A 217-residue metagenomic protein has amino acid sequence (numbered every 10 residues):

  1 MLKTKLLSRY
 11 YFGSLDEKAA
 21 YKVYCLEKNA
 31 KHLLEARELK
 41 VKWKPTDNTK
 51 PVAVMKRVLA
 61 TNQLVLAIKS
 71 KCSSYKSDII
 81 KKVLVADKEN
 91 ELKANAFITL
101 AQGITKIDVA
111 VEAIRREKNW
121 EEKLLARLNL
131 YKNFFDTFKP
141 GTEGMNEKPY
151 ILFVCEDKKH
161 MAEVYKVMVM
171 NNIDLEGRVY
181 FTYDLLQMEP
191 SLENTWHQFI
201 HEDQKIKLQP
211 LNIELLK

Functional and structural regions predicted by a protein language model:
M1-N48: Nuclease-adjacent, charged terminal/linker segments that flank catalytic cores
N48-K217: Electrostatic, structured charged patches in enzyme active sites and in nucleic-acid/phosphate-binding
